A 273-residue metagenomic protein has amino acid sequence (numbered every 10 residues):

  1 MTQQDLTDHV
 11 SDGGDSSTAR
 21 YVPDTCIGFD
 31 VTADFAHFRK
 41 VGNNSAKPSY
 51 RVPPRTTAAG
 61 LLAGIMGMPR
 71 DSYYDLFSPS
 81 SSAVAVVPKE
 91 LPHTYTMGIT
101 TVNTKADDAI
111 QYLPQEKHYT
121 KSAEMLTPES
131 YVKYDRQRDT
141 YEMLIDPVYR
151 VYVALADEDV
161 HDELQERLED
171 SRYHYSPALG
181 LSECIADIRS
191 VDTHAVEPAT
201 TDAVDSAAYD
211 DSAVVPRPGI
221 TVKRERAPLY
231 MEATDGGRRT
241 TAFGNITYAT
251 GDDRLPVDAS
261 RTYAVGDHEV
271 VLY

Functional and structural regions predicted by a protein language model:
M1-R20: Terminal disorder- and signal-encoded targeting elements
S17-R20, G42-I110: Glycine/small-residue-rich interface belts in oligomeric ring/scaffold proteins and their assembly partners
T18-N43: N-terminal, Lys/Arg- and Ser/Thr-rich interaction peptides
C26, S81-A83, D146-R150: Extracellular structured ligand-interaction cores
F29-V31, F35-F38, V52, T57-L61 (+2 more regions): Long, contiguous hydrophobic alpha-helical segments, chiefly transmembrane helices and signal peptides
V31-A33, P88, V153-L155: Short, structured patches in soluble enzyme cores that scaffold and shape functional sites
A36-H37, P92-Y95, E158-L164: Short, surface-exposed beta-strand/loop "edge" segments at domain boundaries and coil↔beta transitions
I99-Y273: Internal, well-folded beta-alpha domain core
